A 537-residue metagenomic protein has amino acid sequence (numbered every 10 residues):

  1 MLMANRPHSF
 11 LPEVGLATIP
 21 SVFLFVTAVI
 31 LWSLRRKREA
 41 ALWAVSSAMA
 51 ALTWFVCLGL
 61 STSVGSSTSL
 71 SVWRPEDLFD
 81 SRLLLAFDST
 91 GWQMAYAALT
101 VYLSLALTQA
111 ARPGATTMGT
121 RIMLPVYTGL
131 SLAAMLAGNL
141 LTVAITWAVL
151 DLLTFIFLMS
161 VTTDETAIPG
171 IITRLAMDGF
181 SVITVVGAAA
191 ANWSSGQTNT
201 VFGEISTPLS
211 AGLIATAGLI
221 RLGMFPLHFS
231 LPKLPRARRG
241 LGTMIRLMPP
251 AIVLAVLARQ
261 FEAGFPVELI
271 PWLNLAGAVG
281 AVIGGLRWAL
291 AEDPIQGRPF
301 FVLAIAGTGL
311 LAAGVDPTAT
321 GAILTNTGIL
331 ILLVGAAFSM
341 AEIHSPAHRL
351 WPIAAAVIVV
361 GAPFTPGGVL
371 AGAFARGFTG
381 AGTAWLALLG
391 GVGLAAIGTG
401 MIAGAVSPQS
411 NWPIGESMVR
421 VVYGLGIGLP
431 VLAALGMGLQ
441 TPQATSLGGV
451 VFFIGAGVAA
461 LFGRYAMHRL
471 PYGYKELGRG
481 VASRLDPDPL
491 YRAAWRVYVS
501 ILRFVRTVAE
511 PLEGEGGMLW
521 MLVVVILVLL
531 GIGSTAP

Functional and structural regions predicted by a protein language model:
L2-T18, T27-A115, R121-I122, G473-E476 (+3 more regions): Transmembrane helix-loop-helix hairpins at membrane boundaries of multipass inner-membrane proteins
L16-L34, V45-L60, E76-D80, A95-A111 (+7 more regions): Central hydrophobic cores of alpha-helical transmembrane segments in multi-pass inner-membrane proteins across all
L34-A41, R121-L209, I220-G223, W288-P352: Alpha-helical multi-pass transmembrane bundles of energy-transducing inner-membrane proteins
E76, L213-W272, E292, P299 (+3 more regions): Short helix-boundary/re-entrant hairpin motifs in multi-pass inner-membrane proteins
L141-V149, D178-G179, E204-G218, L273-G280 (+3 more regions): Alpha-helical transmembrane segments
M224, T325-W351, I358, A381-G428 (+2 more regions): Predominantly late transmembrane helices and immediately cytosolic-facing juxtamembrane segments
P250-A251, P352-F364, V392-G398, M418-G436 (+2 more regions): Hydrophobic membrane-spanning alpha-helices of multi-pass integral membrane proteins
T441-L447, H468-P537: Aromatic-capped, Gly/Pro-kinked transmembrane alpha-helices
